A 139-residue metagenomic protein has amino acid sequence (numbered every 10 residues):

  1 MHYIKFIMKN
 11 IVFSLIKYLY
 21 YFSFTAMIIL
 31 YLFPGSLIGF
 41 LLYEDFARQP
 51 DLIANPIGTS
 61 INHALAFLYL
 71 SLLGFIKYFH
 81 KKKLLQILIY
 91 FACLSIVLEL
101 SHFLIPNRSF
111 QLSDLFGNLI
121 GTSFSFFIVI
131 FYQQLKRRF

Functional and structural regions predicted by a protein language model:
H2-P106, F110-L115, L119, S123-F139: Bulky hydrophobic segments
